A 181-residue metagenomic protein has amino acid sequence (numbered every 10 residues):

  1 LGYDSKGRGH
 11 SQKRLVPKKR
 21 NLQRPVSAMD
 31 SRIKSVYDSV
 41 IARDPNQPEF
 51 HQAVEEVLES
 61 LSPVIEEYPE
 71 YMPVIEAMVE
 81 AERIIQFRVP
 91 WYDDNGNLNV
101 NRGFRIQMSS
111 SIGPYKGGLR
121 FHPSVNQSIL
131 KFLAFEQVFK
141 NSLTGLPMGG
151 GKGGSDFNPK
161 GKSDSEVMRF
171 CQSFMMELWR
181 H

Functional and structural regions predicted by a protein language model:
G7-A28: Short, Lys/Arg-enriched N-terminal segments with co-localized hydrophobic residues within the first ~10-30 amino acids
S27-H181: N-terminal ligand-binding/catalytic initiation module
